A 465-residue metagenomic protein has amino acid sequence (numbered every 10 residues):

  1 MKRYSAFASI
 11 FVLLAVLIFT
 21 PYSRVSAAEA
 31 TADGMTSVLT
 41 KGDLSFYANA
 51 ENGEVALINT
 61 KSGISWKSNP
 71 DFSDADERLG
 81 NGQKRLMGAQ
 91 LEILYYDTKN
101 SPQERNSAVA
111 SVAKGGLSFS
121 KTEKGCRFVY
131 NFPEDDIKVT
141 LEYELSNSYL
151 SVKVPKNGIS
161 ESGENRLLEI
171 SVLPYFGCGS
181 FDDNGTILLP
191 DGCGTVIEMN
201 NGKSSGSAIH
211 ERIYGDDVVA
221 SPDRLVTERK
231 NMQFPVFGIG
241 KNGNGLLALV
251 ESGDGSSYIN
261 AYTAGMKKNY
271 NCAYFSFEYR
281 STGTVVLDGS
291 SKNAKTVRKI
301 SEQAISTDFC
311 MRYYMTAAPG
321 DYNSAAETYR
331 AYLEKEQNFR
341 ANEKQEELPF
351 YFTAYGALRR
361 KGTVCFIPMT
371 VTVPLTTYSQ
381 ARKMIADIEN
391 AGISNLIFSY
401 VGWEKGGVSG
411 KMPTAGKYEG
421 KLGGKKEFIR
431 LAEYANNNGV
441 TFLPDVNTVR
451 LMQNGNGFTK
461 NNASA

Functional and structural regions predicted by a protein language model:
M1-S9: Bacterial N-terminal signal peptides that target proteins for export
A6, I170-L173, E404, R450-M452: Amphipathic alpha-helical scaffolding segments
S9-T20: Bacterial N-terminal signal peptides
I18-A30: Sec-dependent signal peptide cleavage junction
E29-T40: N-terminal low-complexity, Pro/Thr/Ser-rich intrinsically disordered segments that act as propeptides or flexible
V38-L375, R382-L396: Carbohydrate-recognition beta-sandwich/jelly-roll modules in extracellular/periplasmic carbohydrate-active proteins
E346-A465: Aromatic-lined carbohydrate-binding/catalytic grooves of carbohydrate-active enzymes
